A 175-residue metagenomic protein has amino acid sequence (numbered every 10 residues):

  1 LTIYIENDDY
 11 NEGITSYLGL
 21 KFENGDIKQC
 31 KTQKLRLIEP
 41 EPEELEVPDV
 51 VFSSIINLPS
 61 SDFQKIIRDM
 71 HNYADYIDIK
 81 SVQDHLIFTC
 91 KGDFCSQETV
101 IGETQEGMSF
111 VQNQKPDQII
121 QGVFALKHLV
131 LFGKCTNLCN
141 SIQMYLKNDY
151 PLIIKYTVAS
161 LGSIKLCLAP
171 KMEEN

Functional and structural regions predicted by a protein language model:
L1-C30, F52-Q105, Q114-N175: DNA polymerase processivity clamps
I27-E43: Short acidic, low-complexity segments enriched in Ser/Thr/Gly/Pro
I38-E41, G102-S109: Short acidic, glycine/tyrosine-flanked loop/strand segments centered on an H-E-D-like triad
I38-S60: Segments adjacent to and within acyl-thioester-processing domains across lipid and secondary-metabolism enzymes
